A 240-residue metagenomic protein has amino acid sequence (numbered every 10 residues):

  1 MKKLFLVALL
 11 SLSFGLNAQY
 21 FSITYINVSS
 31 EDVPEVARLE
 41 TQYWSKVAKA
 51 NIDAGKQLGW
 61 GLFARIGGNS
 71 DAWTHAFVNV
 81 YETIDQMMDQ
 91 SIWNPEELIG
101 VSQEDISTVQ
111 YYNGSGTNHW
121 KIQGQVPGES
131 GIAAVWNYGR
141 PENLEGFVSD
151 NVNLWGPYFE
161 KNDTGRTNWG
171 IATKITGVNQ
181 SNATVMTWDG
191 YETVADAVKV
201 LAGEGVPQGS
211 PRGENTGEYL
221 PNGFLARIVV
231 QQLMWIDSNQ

Functional and structural regions predicted by a protein language model:
M1, L9, G205-G209: Intrinsic structural disorder
K2-K3, R65: Basic side chains
K3-L16: Sec-dependent N-terminal signal peptides
A18-Q240: Short S/T/G/P-rich N-terminal loop/turn motif that feeds into the first structured element of a domain
